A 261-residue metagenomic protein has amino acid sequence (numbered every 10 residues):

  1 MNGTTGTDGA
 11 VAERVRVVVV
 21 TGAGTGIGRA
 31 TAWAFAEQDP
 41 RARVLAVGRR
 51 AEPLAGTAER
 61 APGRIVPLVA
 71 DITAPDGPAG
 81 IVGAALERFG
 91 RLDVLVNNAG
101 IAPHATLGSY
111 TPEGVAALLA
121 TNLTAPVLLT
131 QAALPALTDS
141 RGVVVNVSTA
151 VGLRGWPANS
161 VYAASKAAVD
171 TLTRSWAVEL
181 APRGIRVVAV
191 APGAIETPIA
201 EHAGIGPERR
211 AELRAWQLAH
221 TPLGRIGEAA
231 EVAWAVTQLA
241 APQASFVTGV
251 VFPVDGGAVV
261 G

Functional and structural regions predicted by a protein language model:
T4, D8-G9, R154, T237 (+1 more regions): Short C-terminal tail/terminal secondary-structure segment of NAD(P)H-dependent dehydrogenase/reductase domains
G24-G26: Conserved glycine-rich cofactor-binding loop
P40-G56: Conserved glycine-rich Rossmann-like NAD(P)H-binding loop of the short-chain dehydrogenase/reductase
T106-L107, G114-L119, Q217: Substrate-binding pocket helix/loop in short-chain dehydrogenase/reductase
T130, S165: Active-site helix of classical SDR
P135, V178-P182, S245: Alpha-helical segment proximal to the catalytic Tyr-Lys
T149: Residue(s) in the substrate-gating loop at a strand-loop-helix junction that position the organic substrate next
